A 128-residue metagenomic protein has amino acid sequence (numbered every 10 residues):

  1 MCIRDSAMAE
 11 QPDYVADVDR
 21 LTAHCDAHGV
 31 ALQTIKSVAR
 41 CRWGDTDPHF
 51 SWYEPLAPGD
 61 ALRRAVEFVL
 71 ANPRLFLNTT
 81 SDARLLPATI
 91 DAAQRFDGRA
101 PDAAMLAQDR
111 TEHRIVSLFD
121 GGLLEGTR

Functional and structural regions predicted by a protein language model:
R4-T127: Beta/alpha (TIM)-barrel catalytic core signal, keyed to glycine-rich beta->alpha loops juxtaposed to Asp/Glu that bind
